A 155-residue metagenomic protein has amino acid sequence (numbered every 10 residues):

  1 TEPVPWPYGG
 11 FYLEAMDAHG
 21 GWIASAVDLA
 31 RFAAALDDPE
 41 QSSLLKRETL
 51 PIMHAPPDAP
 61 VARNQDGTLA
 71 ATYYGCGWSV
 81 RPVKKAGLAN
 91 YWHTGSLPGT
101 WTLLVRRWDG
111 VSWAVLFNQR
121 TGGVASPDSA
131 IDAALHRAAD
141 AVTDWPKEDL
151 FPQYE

Functional and structural regions predicted by a protein language model:
E2-E155: Catalytic loop of the DD-peptidase/beta-lactamase superfamily, centered on the K-T-G motif and neighboring
